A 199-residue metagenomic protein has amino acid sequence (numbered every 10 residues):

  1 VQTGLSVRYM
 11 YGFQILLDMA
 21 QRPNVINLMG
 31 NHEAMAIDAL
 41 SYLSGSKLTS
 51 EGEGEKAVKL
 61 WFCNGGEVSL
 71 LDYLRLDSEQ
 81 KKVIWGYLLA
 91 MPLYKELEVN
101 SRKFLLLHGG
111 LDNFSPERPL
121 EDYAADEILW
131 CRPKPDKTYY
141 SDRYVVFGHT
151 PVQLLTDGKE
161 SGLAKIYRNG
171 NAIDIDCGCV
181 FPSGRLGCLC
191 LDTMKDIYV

Functional and structural regions predicted by a protein language model:
V1, G30-N31, H149, D176: Active-site glycine-centered loops adjacent to acidic/histidine catalytic or metal-binding residues that shape
Q2-T3, A34-M35, N113, V152-Q153: Active-site micro-motifs of SAM-dependent methyltransferase domains
T3-K95: Active-site neighborhood of divalent metal-dependent phosphoester bond hydrolases
E53, L60-D174, G178-G184: Acidic, His/Gly-enriched loop-helix segments that form or flank divalent-metal centers in metallo-dependent hydrolases
E98-S101, C190-K195: Short acidic-glycine loop/turn motifs at beta-strand connectors
T156-D157, C188-C190, Y198: DEDD superfamily 3′-5′ metal-dependent exonuclease/proofreading module
P182, D196-V199: Alpha/beta-hydrolase fold catalytic core
